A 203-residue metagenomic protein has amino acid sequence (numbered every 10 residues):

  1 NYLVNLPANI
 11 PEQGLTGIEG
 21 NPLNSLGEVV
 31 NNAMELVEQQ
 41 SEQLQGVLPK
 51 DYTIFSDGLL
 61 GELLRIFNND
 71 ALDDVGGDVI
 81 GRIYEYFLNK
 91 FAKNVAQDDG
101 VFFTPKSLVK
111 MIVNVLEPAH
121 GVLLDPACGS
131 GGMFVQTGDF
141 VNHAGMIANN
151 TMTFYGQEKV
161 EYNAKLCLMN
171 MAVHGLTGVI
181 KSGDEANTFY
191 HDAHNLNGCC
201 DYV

Functional and structural regions predicted by a protein language model:
N1-A119, V179-A193: Non-catalytic, mostly N-terminal accessory regions of nucleic-acid modification and defense proteins
D98-Y202: Conserved S-adenosyl-L-methionine
